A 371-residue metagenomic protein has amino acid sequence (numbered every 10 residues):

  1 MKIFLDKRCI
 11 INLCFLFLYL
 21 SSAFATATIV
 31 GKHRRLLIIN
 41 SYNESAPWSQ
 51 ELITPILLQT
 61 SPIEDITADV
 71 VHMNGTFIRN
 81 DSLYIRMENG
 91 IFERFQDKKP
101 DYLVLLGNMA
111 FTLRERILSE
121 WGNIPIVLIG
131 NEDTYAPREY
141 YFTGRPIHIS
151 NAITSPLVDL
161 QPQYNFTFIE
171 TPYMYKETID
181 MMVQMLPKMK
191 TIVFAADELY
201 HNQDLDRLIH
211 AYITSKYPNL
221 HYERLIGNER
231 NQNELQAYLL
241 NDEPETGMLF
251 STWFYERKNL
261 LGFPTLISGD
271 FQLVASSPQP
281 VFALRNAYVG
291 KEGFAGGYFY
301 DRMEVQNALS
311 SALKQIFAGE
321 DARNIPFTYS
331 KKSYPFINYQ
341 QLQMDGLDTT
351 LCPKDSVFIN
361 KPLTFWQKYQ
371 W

Functional and structural regions predicted by a protein language model:
K2-L13: Bacterial N-terminal signal peptides that target proteins for export
L5, A25-W371: Short hydrophobic alpha-helices and adjacent helix-cap/hinge residues
N12-S22: Bacterial N-terminal signal peptides
